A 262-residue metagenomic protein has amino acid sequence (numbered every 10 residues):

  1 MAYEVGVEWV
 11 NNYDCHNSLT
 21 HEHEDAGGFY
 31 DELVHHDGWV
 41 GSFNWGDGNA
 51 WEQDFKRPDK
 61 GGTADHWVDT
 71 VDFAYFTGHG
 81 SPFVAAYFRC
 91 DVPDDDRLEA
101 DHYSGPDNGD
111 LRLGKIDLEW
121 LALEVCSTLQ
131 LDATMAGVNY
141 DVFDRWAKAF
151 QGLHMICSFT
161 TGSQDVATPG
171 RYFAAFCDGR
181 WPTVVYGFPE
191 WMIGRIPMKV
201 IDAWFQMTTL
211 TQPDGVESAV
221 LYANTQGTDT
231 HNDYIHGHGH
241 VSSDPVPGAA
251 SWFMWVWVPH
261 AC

Functional and structural regions predicted by a protein language model:
M1-A86, V138, V142: A domain-level signal for caspase-like cysteine endopeptidase catalytic cores and their zymogen-processing architecture
D25, E119-E124, A133, K148: Polar, enzyme-active/binding microenvironments
D47-Q53, D94-D107, Q164, W181-T183 (+1 more regions): General structural signal for secondary-structure boundaries
P58-V71, A100-I116, F143-G152: Mature extracellular/periplasmic domains of secretome proteins
F73-T77, W120-E124, I156-S158: Structural motif
G80-I116, W120, V125-S127: A short, glycine/acidic-enriched catalytic loop
T128-C262: Active-site-proximal C-terminal subdomain of hydrolase catalytic domains
